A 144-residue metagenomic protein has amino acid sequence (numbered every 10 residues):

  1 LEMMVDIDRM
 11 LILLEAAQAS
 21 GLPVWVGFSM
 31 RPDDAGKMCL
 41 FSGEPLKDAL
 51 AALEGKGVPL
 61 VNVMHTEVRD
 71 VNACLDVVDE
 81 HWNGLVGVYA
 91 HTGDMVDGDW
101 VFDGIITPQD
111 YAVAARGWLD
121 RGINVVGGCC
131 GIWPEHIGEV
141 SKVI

Functional and structural regions predicted by a protein language model:
L1-I144: Domain-level signal for soluble alpha/beta catalytic cores
